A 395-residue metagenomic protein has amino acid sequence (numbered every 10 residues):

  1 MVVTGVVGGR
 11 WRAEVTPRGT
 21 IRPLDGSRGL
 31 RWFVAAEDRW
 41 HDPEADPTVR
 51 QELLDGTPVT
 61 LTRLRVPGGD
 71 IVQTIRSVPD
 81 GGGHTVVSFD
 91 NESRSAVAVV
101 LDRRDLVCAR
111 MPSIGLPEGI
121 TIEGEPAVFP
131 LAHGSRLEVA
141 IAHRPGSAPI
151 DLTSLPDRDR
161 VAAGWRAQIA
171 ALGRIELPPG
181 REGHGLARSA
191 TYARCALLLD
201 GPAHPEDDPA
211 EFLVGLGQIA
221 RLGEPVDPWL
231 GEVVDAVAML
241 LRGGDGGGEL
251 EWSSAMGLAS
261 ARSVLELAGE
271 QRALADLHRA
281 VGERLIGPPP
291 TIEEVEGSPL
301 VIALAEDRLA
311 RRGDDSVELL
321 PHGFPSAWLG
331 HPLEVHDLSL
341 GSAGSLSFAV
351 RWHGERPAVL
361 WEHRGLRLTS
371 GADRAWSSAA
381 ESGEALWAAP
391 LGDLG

Functional and structural regions predicted by a protein language model:
M1-G185, T191, P225, A280-G395: Terminal accessory carbohydrate-recognition/targeting modules of carbohydrate-active enzymes
A167-A280: Substrate-binding groove/exosite segments of carbohydrate-active enzymes
